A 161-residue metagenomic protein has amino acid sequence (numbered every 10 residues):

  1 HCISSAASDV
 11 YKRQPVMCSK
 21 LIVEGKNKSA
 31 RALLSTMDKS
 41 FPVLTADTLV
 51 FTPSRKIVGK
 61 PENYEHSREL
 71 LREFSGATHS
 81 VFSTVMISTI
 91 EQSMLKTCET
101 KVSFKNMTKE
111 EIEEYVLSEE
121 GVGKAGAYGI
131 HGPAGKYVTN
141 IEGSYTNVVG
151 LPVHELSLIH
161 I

Functional and structural regions predicted by a protein language model:
H1-A7, Y11, I159-H160: Single conserved hydrophobic/aromatic residue that forms the stacking wall/gate of nucleotide- or nucleobase-binding
R13-I159: Anionic-ligand binding patches
